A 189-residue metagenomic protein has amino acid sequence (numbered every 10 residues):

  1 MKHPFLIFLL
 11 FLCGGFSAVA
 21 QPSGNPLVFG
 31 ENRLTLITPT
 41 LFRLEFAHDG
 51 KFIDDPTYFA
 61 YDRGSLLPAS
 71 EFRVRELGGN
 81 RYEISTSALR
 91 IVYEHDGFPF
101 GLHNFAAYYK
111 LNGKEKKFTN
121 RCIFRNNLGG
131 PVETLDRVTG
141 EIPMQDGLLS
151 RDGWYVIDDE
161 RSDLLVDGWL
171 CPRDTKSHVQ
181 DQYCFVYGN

Functional and structural regions predicted by a protein language model:
P4-G14: Sec-dependent N-terminal signal peptides
C13-S17, T139: An exposure/low-complexity boundary signal
A18-P22: Boundary at the C-terminal end of the N-terminal hydrophobic targeting segment
N25-L27, R33-T35, A69-L77, Y82 (+1 more regions): Short, exposed beta-strand/loop patches in secreted or surface proteins that constitute
E31-R33, P39-R43, Y58, R81 (+3 more regions): A common structural microfeature
I37-G79: A low-complexity, Ser/Thr/Gly/Pro-enriched, surface-exposed linker/loop concept that marks segments flanking
R75-N189: Catalytic and substrate-binding clefts that recognize carbohydrates or anionic sugar/phosphate headgroups
